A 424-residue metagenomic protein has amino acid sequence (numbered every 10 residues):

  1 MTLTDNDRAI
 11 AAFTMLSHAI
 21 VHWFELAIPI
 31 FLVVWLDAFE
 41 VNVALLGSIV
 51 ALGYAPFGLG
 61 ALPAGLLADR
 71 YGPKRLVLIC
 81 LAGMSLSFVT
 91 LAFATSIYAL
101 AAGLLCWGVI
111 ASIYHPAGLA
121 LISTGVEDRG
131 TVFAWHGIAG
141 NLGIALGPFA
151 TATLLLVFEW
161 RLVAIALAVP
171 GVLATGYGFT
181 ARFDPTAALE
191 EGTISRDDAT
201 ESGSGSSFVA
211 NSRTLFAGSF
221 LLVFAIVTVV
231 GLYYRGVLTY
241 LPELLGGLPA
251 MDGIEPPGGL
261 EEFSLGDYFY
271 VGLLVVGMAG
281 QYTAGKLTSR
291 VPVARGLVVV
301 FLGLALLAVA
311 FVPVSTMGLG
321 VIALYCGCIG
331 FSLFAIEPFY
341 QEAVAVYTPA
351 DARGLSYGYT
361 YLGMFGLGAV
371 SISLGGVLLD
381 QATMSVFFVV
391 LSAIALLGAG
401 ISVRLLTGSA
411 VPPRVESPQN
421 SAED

Functional and structural regions predicted by a protein language model:
I28-P29, G218-Y282: Extracytoplasmic gate region of multi-pass secondary transporters
E40, G72, L91-Y98, I110 (+2 more regions): Helix-breaking motifs and short loop linkers at transmembrane-helix boundaries and internal kinks in secondary membrane
V50-G65, V271-T283: Central cavity-lining transmembrane alpha-helices of secondary-active solute carriers, predominantly the Major
L59-I97: Conserved MFS/SLC helix-loop-helix module at the cytosolic interface between two early adjacent transmembrane helices
A82-T95, L302-T316: C-terminal ends and interior cores of transmembrane alpha-helices in multi-pass membrane transporters/permeases
A101-L142: Cytoplasmic helix-loop-helix junction between adjacent transmembrane helices in 12-TM secondary transporters
H136-S195: Helix-loop-helix hairpin linking two adjacent transmembrane segments in secondary transporters
A345-M384, L391: A late C-terminal transmembrane helix in Major Facilitator Superfamily
